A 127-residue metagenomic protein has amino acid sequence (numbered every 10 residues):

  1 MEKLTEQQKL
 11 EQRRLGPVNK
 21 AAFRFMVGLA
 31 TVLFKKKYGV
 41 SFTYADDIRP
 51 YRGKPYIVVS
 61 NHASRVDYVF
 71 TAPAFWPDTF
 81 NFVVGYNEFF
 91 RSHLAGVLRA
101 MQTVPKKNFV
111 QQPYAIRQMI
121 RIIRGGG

Functional and structural regions predicted by a protein language model:
E2-D46, S92-M101: A transmembrane-helix-recognition feature enriched in membrane-embedded lipid enzymes and envelope glyco-/phospholipid
K37-G127: Soluble catalytic domains of membrane acyltransferases
